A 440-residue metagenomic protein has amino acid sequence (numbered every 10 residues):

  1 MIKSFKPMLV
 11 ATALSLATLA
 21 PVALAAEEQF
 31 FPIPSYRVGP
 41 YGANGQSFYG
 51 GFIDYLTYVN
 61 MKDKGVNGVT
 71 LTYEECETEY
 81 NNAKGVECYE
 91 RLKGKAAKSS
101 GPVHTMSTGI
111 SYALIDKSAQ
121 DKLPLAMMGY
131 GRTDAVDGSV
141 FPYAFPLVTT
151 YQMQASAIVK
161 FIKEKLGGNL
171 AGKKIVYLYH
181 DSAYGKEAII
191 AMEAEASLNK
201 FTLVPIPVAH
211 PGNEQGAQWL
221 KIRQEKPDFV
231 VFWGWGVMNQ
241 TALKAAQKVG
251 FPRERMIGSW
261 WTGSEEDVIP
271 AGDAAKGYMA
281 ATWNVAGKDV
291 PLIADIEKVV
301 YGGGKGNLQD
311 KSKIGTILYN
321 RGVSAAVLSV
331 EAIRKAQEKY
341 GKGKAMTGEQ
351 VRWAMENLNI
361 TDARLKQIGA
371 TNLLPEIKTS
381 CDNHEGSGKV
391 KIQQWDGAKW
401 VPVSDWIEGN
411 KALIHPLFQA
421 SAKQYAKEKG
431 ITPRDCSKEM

Functional and structural regions predicted by a protein language model:
A11-L19: Bacterial N-terminal signal peptides
L19-A25: Sec/Tat signal peptide C-region and signal peptidase I cleavage site
E28-F30, A43-G50, M61-G138, L147 (+2 more regions): Beta-alpha junction/loop-to-helix N-cap segments that form part of ligand/metal-binding clefts
E28-I53, C76-A83, S107, L178-E187 (+1 more regions): Extracytoplasmic "Venus flytrap"
K84, T133-D134, P142-V249, G287-A294: Extracellular/periplasmic Venus flytrap/periplasmic-binding protein
L92-S107, P124-M128, K174-Y179, P205 (+4 more regions): Periplasmic-binding protein-like
A246-A326, S421, P433: Extracellular/periplasmic periplasmic-binding protein-like sensory domains
N307-Y319, V330-D405, G409: Segments of small-molecule ligand-sensing domains
